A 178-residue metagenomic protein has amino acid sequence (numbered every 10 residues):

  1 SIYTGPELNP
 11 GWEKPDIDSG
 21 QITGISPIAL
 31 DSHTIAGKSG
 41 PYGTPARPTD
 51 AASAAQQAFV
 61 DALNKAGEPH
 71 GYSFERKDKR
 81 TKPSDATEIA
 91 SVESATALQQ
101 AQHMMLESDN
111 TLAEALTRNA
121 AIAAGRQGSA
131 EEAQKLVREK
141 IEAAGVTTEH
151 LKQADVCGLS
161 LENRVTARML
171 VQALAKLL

Functional and structural regions predicted by a protein language model:
S1-S32: Periplasmic/cell-envelope proteins involved in peptidoglycan metabolism and beta-lactam response
H33-L177: A small/polar active-site loop signature that marks catalytic segments
